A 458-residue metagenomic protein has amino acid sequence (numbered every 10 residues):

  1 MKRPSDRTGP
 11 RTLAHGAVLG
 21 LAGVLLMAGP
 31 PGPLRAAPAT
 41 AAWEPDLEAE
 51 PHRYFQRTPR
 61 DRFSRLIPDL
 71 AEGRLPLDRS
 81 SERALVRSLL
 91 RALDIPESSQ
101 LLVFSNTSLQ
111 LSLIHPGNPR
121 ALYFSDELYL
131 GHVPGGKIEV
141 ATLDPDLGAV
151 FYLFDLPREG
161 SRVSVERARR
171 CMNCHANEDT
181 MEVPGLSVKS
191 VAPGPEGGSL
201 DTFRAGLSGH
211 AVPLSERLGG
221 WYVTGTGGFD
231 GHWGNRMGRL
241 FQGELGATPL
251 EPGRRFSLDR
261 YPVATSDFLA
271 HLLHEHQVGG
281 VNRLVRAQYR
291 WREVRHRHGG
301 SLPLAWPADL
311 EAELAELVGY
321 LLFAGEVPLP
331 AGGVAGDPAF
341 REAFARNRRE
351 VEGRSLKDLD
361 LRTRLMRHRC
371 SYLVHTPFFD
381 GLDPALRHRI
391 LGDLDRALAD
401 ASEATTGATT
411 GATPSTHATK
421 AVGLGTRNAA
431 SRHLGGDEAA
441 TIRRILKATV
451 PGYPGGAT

Functional and structural regions predicted by a protein language model:
P4-G23, M27-P33, S402-S431: Intrinsically disordered, low-complexity terminal tails and inter-domain linkers enriched for S/T/G/P/D/E
G16, L21-P38, S98-V103, H115-P157: Post-cleavage N-terminal segment of exported redox proteins
A37-Q110, G117-Y123, E127, E139 (+5 more regions): Conserved small-residue
E97-S105, L329-V334, R427-E438, A457: Surface-exposed patches in mature extracellular/periplasmic domains of secreted proteins
L111, G336-S371, H375: Charged, low-complexity intrinsically disordered segments
L130-A324, L365-G407, G423-T458: Sequence context surrounding c-type heme c attachment/ligation sites in exported
L321-L329, F344-V351: Alpha-helix capping/termination and helix-coil
G325-G332, G336, K357: C-terminal catalytic/scaffold cores in eukaryotic proteins
